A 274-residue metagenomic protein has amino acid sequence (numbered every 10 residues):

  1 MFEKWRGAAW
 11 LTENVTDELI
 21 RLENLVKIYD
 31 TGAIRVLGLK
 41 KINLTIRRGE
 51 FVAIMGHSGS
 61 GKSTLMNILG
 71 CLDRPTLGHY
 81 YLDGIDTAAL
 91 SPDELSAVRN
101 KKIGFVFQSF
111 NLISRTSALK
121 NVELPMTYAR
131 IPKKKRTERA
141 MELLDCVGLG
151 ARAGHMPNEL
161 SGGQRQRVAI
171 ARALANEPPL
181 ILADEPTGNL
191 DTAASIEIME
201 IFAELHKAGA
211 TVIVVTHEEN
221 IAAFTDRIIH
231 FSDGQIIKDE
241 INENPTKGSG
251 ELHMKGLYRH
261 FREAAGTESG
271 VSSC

Functional and structural regions predicted by a protein language model:
F2-N14: Pre-NBD coupling/linker segments of ABC/ABC-like ATPases
T16, V36-K40, G250-Y258: Glycine-rich, flexible loop segments associated with nucleotide phosphate handling
T16-L19, G266-E268: A short, polar/charged loop/turn motif at coil->beta-strand junctions and beta-hairpin connectors
E18-T225, F231: ABC family nucleotide-binding domain
L205, I228, H260-A264, E268: Short, leucine/isoleucine-rich alpha-helical interaction segments at C-terminal helix-coil junctions
Q235-R262: Conserved beta-strand-loop-alpha-helix hinge in the C-terminal portion of ABC ATPase nucleotide-binding domains
E268-C274: Long, low-complexity, intrinsically disordered segments
